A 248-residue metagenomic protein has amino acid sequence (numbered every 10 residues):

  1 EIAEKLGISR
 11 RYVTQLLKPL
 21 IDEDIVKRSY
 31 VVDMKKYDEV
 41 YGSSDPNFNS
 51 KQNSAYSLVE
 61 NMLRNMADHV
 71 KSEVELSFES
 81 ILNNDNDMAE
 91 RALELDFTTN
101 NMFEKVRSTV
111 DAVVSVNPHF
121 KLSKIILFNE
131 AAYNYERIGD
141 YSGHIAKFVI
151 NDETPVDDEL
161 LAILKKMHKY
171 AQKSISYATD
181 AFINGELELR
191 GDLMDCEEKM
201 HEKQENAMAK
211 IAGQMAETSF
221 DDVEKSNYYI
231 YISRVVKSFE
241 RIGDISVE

Functional and structural regions predicted by a protein language model:
E1-E248: Cytosolic, long alpha-helical scaffolding segments
